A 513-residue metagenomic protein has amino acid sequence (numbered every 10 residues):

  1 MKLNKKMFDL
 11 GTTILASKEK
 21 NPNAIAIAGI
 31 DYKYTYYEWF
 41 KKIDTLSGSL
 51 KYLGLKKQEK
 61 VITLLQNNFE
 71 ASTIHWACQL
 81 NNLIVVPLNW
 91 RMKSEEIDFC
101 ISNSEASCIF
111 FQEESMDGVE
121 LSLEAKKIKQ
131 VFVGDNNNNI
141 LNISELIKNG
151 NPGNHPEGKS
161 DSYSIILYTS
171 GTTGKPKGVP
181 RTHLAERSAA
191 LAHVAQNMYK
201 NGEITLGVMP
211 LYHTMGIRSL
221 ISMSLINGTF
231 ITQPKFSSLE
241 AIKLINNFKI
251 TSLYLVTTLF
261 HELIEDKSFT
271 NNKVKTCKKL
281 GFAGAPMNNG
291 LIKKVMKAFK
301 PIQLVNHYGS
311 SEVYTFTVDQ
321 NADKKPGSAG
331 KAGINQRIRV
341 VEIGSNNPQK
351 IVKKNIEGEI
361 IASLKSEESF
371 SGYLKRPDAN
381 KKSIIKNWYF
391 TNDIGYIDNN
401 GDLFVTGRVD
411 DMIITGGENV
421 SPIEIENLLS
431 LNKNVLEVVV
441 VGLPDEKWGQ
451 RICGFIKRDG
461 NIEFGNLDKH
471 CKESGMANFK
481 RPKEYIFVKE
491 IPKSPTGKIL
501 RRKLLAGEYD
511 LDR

Functional and structural regions predicted by a protein language model:
K2, K6-M7, N23-G54, E59-N68 (+3 more regions): Conserved AMP-binding/adenylate-forming core of the ANL superfamily
T35-Y37, S164-S188: Conserved AMP-binding A3 loop
M92, I109, L253, S371-G372 (+5 more regions): AMP-binding/adenylate-forming catalytic core of the ANL superfamily
G150-Y168, K175, M198-I204: Conserved pre-ATP/AMP-binding loop-to-beta segment of ANL
R187-I204, Y212-S252, D266: Conserved AMP-binding/adenylation subdomain of ANL enzymes
L225, I250-L255, I264-P326, R337: Gly/Ser/Thr-rich phosphate-binding loop
N335, N346-K382, V420: Conserved ATP/PPi-binding loop(s) of AMP-dependent carboxylate-activating enzymes
R339-S363, N399-N400, G460-F464, L500: Conserved beta-loop-beta connector loops within the AMP-binding
